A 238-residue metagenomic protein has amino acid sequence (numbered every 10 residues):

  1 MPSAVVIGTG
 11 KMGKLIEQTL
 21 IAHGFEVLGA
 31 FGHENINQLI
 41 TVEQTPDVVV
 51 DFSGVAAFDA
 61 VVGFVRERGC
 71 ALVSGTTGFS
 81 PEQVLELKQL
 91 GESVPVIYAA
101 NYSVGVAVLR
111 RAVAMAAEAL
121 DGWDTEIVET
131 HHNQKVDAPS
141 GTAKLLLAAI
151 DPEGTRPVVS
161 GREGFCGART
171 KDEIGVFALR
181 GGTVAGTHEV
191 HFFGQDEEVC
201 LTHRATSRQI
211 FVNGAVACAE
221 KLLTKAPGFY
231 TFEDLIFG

Functional and structural regions predicted by a protein language model:
P2-I7, K11-E43, A56, D121-G238: C-terminal substrate-binding/catalytic lobe of Rossmann-fold NAD(P)-dependent oxidoreductases
V27, L72-V73, V96-Y98: Hydrophobic beta-strand scaffold residues
G32-I36, T77-S80, N101-Y102: Short, acidic/turn-prone active-site loops that include or flank metal/cofactor- and phosphate-binding residues
E43-A60, C70-T76: Rossmann-like NAD(P)-binding element
P46, L90-A99, G194-L201: Glycine/charged-rich beta-loop-alpha catalytic/anionic-binding loops adjacent to active sites
A56, G63, T76-V96, A107 (+1 more regions): Rossmann-fold NAD(P)-binding glycine/threonine-rich loop
A99, S103-V128: Short, glycine-/small-residue-rich phosphate/pyrophosphate-handling segment
